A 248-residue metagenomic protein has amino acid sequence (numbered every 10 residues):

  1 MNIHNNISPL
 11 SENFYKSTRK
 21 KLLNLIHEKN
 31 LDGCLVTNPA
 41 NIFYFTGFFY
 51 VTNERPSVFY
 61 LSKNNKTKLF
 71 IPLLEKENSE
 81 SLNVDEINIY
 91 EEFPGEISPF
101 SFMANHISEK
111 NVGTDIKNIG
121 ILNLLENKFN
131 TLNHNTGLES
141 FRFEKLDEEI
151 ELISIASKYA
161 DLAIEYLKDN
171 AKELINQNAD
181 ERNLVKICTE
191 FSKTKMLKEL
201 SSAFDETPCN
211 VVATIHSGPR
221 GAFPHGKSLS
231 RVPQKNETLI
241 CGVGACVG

Functional and structural regions predicted by a protein language model:
M1-E165, F191: A composition/biophysics-driven feature that prefers long, compositionally simple stretches
I42-T52, H134-E139, E144, N178-G248: Short catalytic-site patches enriched in acidic/histidine residues that coordinate or position cofactors/metals
G95-S98, N176, D180: Alpha-helix capping and helix-coil boundary motifs
A160-K168, E181-C188: Active-site pocket-lining segments that scaffold enzyme catalytic pockets across diverse folds
K168-N176: C-terminal helix-coil-helix/basic helical segment that borders enzyme active sites and/or dimer interfaces and provides
